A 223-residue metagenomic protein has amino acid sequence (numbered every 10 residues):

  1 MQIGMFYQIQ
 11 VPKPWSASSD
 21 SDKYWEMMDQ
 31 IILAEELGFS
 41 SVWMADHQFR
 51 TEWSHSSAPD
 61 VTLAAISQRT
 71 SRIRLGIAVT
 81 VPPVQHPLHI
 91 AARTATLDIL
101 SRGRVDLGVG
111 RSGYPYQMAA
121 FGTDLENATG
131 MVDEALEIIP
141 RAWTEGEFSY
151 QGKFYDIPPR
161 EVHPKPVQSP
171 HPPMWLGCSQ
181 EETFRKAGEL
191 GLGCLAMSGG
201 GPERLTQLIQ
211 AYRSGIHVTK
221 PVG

Functional and structural regions predicted by a protein language model:
M1-R69, R74, P172: N-terminal beta1-alpha1-beta2 module of alpha/beta enzyme domains
I3-Y7, V42-M44, L75-I77, V105-V109 (+2 more regions): Hydrophobic faces of well-ordered beta-strands that scaffold small-molecule active sites in alpha/beta enzyme cores
I9, V81, G200: Residue-level signal for short, function-critical loop segments
A17-Y24, S56, L125-T129, S198 (+1 more regions): Flexible, glycine- and charge-enriched loops at secondary-structure boundaries
E26, S54-A58, P82, H89 (+1 more regions): Generic, well-ordered alpha-helical segments
E52-H55, V79, A128, L176 (+1 more regions): Glycine- and other small-residue-rich loops at beta-strand/loop junctions that grip anionic moieties
G76-V84: Conserved strand-turn element in the central/C-terminal portion of the radical SAM core barrel that lines
P83-L192, E203-Q210, S214-V222: Internal, glycine-rich beta/alpha segment that forms the wall or movable "lid" of small-molecule/cofactor binding
